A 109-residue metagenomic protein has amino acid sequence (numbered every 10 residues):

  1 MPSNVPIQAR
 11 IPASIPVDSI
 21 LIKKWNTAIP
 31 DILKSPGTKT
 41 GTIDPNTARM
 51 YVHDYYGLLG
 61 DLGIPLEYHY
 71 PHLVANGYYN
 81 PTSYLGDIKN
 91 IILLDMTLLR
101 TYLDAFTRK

Functional and structural regions predicted by a protein language model:
M1-K109: Cell-surface/extracellular proteins and modules involved in cell-wall/glycan interaction or trafficking/anchoring
